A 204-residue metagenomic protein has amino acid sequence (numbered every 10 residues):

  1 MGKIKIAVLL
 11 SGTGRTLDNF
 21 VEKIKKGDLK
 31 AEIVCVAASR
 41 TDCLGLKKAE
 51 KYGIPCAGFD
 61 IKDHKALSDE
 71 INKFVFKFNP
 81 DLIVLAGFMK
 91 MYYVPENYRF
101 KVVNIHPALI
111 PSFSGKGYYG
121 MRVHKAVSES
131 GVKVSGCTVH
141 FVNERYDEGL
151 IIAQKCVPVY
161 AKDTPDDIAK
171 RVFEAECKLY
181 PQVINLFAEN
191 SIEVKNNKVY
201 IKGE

Functional and structural regions predicted by a protein language model:
M1-E204: One-carbon transfer enzymes
